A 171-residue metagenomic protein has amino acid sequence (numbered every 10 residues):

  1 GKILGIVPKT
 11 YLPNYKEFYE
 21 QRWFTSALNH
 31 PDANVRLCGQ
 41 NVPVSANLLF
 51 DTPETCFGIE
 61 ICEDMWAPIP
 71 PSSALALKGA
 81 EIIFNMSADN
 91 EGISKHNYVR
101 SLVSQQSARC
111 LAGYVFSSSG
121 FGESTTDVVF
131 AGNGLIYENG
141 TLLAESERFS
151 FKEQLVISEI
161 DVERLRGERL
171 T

Functional and structural regions predicted by a protein language model:
K2-T171: Enzyme catalytic cores with a strong preference for nitrogen-chemistry domains
